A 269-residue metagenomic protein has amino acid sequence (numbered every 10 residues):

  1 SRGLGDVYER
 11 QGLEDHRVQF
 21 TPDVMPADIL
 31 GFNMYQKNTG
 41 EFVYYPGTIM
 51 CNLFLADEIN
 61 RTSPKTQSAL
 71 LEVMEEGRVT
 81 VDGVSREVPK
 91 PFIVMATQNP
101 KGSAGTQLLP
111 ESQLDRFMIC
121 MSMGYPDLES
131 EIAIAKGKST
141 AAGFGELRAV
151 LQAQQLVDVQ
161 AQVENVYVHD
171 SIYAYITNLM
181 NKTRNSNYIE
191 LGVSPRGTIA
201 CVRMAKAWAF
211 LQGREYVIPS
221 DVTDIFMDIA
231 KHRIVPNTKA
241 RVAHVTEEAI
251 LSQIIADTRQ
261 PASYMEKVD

Functional and structural regions predicted by a protein language model:
S1-Y8: Short, small-residue-biased leader/transition segments that mark boundaries at the very start of proteins
R10-K37: AAA+/P-loop NTPase substrate/partner-engagement loops
E14, N52-L53, H232: The start of beta-strands in P-loop NTPase/AAA+ ATPase cores
Q36-E41, R61-T66, M74-L151, L156-V166 (+1 more regions): Canonical AAA+ ATPase core
Q36-L55: Conserved alpha-helical scaffold flanking the Walker A/P-loop in AAA+ ATPase domains
D57-E58, A69: Walker B catalytic acidic pair
E146-C201: Conserved AAA+ ATPase small/helical "lid" subdomain
N185-D269: C-terminal engagement/docking regions of AAA+ P-loop ATPases
